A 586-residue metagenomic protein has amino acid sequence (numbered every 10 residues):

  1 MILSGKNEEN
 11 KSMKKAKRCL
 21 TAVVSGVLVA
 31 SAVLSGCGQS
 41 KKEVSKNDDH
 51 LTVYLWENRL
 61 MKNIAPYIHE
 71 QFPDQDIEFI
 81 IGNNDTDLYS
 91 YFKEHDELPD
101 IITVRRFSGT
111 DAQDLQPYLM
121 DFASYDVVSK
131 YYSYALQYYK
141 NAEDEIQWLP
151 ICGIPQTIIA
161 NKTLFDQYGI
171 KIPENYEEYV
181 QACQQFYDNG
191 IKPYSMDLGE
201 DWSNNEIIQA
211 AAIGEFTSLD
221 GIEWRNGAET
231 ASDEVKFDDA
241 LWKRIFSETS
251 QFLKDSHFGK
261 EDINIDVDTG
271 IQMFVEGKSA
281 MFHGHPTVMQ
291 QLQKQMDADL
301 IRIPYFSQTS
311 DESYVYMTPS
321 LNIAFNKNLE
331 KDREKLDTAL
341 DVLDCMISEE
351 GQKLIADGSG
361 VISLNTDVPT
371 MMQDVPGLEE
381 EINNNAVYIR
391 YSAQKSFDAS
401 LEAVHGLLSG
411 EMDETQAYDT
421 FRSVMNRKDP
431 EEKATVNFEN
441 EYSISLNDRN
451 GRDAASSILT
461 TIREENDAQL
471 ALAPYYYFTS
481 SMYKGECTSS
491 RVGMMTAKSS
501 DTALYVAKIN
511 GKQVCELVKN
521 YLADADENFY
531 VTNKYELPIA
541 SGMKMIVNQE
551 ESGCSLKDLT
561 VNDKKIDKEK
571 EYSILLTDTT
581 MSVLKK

Functional and structural regions predicted by a protein language model:
R59-L60, E78, M317, A356-D357 (+1 more regions): C-terminal capping/gating helix-and-loop segments adjacent to ligand/active sites or protein-protein/ligand interfaces
E70-Y134, T163-Y168, E174, M273 (+1 more regions): Extracytoplasmic "Venus flytrap"/periplasmic binding protein-like
Y91-K93, P99-D100, V128-T163, K192-L198 (+2 more regions): A structural signal for short loop-to-beta-strand junctions that line the ligand-binding cleft of periplasmic/secreted
R105-Q156, K171, V180, I207 (+2 more regions): Hinge/lid segment of periplasmic solute-binding proteins
Q147, V180-D233: Extracytoplasmic/periplasmic solute-binding protein
A228-D262: Glycine-centered hinge/linker elements that transmit conformational signals in sensory and ligand-binding systems
Q293-D357: Extracytoplasmic/periplasmic substrate-recognition and gating elements
R452-K586: Feature captures C-terminal
